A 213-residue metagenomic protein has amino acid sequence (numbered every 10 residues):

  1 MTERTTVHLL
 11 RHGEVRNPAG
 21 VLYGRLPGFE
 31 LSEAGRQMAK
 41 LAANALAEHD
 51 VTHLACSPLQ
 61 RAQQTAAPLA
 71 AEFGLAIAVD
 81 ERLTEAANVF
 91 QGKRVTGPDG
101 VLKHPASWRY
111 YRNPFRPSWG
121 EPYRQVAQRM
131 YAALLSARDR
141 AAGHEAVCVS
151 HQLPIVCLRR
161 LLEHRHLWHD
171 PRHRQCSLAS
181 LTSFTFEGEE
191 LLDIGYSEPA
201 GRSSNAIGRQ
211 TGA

Functional and structural regions predicted by a protein language model:
M1-T5, L75-V79, E85-D99, H144 (+1 more regions): Acidic, low-complexity terminal tails and accessory targeting/binding regions of phosphate-metabolizing enzymes
T5, L10-I77: Active-site-proximal alpha-helix that buttresses catalytic centers in soluble enzyme cores
V7, H144-Q152: Generic beta-sheet signal
R16, R61-Q63, E85-A87, P154-V156: Short, active-site-adjacent cap segments at secondary-structure transitions
E30, A71-R129, G195-Y196: Phosphate-handling substructures
E48-D50, A137-H144: Glycine-rich phosphate-binding loop signature in dinucleotide/nucleotide-binding domains
C56, Q128, V149-S150: Short beta-strand scaffold positions
P68, C157-L161: Active-site signature of alpha/beta-hydrolase-fold catalytic machinery across serine- and Asp/Cys-nucleophile hydrolases
